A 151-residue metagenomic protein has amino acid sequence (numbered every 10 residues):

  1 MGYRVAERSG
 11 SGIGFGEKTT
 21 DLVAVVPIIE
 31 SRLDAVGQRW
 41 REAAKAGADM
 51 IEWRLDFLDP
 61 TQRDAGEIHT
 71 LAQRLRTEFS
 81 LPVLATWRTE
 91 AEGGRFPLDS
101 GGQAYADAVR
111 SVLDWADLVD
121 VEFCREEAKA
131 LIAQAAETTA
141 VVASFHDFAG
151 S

Functional and structural regions predicted by a protein language model:
M1-Q38: N-terminal amphipathic alpha-helix/helix-capping segment at the start of soluble metabolic enzymes
F15-T19, T77, S111-L113: Solvent-exposed alpha-helices and their adjacent loops that cap or buttress functional pockets in soluble metabolic
T20-L22, G47-D49, F79-V83, W115-D117 (+1 more regions): Short, well-ordered coil/turn segments that N-cap beta-strands
I29, M50-P60, T86, G101-I132 (+1 more regions): Catalytic beta/alpha-barrel core
V36-G37, D64-A72, G101-A106: Well-ordered, non-membrane alpha-helical segments in soluble/globular domains
W40-M50: N-terminal ordered "arm"
Q62-A91, R110, I132-A143: Alpha-helix-loop-beta-strand connector modules within alpha/beta enzyme cores
E90-G101: Glycine-rich, charge-decorated loop segments at or immediately adjacent to ligand/cofactor-binding or catalytic sites
